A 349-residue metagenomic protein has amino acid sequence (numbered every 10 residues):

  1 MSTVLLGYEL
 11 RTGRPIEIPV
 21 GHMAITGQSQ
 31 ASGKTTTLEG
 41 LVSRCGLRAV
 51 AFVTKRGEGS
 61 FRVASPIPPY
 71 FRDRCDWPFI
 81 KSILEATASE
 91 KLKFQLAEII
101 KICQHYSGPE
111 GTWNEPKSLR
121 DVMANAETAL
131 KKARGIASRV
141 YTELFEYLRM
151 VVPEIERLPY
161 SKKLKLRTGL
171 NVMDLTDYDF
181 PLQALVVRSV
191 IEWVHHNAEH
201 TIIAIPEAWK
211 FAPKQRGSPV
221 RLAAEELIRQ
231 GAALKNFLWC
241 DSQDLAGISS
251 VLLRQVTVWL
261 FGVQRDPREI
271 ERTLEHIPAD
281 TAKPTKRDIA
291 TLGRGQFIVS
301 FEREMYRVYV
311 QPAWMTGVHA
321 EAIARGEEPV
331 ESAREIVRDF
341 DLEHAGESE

Functional and structural regions predicted by a protein language model:
M1-Y70, H195, R221, S250 (+5 more regions): Glycine-rich phosphate-binding loop of nucleotide-binding enzymes
S29-Q30, V42-N236, T281-R307: P-loop NTPase motor domains
D76-I80, D266-H276: Conserved AAA+ ATPase core "coupling" helix
K131-A133, K163-L164, T291-E349: Conserved P-loop NTPase motor module
S242: H-loop/switch region of ABC-family ATPase nucleotide-binding domains
A246-Q255: Glycine-rich, charge-decorated loop segments at or immediately adjacent to ligand/cofactor-binding or catalytic sites
